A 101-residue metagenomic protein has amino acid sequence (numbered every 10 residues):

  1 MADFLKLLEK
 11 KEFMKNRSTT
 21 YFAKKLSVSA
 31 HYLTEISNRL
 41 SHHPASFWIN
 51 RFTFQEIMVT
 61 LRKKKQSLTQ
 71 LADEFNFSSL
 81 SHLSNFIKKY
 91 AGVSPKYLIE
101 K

Functional and structural regions predicted by a protein language model:
D3-R17, I36-S37, S41, M58-S67 (+2 more regions): Basic, amphipathic alpha-helical hairpins
T20, H31, S67-Q70, L80-S81: Residues within helix-turn-helix
L33, H82-L83, I87: Short hydrophobic/aromatic patch on the recognition helix
L40-S78, E100-K101: Terminal helix-turn-helix DNA-binding modules in bacterial transcription factors
N85-K101: …primarily DNA-binding HTH/wHTH and HhH modules…
